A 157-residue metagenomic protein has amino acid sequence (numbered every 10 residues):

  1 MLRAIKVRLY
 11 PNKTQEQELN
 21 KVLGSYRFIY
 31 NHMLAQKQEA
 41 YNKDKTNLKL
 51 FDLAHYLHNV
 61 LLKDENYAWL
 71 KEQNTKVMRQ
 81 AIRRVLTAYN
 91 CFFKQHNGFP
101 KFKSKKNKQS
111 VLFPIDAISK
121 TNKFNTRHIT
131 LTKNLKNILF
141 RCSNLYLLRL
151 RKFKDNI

Functional and structural regions predicted by a protein language model:
M1-I157: Nucleic-acid substrate recognition interfaces
